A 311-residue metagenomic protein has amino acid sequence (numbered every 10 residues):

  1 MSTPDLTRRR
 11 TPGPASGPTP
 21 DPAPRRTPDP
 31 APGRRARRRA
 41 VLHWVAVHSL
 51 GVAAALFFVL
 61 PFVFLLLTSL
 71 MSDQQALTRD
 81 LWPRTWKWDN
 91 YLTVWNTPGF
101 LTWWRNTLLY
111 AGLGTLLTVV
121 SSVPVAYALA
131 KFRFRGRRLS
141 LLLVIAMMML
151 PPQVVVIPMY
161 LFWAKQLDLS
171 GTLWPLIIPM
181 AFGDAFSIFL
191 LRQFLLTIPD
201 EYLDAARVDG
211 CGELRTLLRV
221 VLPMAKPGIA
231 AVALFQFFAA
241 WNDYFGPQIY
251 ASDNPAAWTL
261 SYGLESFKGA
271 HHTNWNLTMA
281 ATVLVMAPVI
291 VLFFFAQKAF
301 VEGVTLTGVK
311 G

Functional and structural regions predicted by a protein language model:
M1-T3, K310-G311: Short, intrinsically disordered, low-complexity terminal/loop segments
S2-A40: Short, Lys/Arg-rich, polar N-terminal cytosolic tail immediately upstream of the first transmembrane signal-anchor
H43-G311: A structural signal for multi-pass alpha-helical bundles of membrane permease subunits that mediate small-molecule
